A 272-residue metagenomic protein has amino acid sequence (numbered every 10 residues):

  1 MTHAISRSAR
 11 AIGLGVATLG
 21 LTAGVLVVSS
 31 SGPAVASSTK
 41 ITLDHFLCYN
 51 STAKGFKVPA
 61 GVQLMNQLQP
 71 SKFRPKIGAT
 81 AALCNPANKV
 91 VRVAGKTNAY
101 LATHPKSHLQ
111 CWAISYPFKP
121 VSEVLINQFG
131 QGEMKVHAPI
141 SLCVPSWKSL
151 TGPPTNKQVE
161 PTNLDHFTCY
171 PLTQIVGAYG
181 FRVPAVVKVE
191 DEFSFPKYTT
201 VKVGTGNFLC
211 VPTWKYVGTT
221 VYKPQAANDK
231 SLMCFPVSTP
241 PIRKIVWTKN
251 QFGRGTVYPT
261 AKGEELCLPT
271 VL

Functional and structural regions predicted by a protein language model:
T2-A17: Bacterial N-terminal signal peptides that target proteins for export
A4, G24, S51-T52, A87 (+6 more regions): Small disulfide-bonded, cysteine-rich extracellular recognition modules and tandem repeats
S8, S31-P33, P196: Serine/proline-rich low-complexity intrinsically disordered segments, especially terminal tails, linkers
L14-A17, L21-L26: Hydrophobic alpha-helical targeting segments used for export or membrane insertion
A23-K40: C-terminal region of N-terminal signal peptides and the immediate post-cleavage residues of exported proteins
A34, L47, A82, L109-Q110 (+5 more regions): A broad, low-specificity signal marking well-ordered, structured residues that form hydrophobic/aromatic
L43-V58, P105-V121, N163-F181, N228-K244: Extracellular/lumenal glycan-associated surfaces
G61-H104, E123-T162, A185-Q225, W247-L272: Short, flexible domain-boundary/linker segments around small modular repeats
